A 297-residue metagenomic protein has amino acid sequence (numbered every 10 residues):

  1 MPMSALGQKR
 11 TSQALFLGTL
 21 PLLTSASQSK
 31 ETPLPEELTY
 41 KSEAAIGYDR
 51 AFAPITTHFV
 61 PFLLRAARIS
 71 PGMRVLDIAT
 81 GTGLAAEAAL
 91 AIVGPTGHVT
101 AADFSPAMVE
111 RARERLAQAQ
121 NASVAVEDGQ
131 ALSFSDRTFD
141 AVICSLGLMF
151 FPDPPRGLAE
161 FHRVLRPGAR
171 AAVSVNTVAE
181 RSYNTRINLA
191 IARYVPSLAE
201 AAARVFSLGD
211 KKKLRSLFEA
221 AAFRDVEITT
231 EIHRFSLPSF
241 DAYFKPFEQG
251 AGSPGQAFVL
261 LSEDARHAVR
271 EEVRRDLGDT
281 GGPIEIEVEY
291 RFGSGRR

Functional and structural regions predicted by a protein language model:
E36-K41, I55, T82-L84, A88 (+1 more regions): Conserved Class I S-adenosyl-L-methionine
S42-A53: Class I SAM-dependent methyltransferase Rossmann-like catalytic core, especially the SAM/SAH-binding loop
P54-M73, A88, I92: Conserved alpha-helix/loop element of class I SAM-dependent methyltransferases that forms part of the SAM/SAH-binding
R74-L132, R156: Class I SAM-dependent methyltransferase SAM/SAH-binding core
V93-G94, F151-P152, L165-P167: Helix-to-beta-strand junctions that scaffold the AdoMet/dcAdoMet cofactor pocket in Class I SAM-dependent enzymes
Q130-V142: A short acidic, Gly/Pro-enriched loop at the edge of an enzyme's catalytic core that lines a small-molecule cofactor
D140-P155, T177: A short SAM/SAH-binding and catalytic strip from SAM-dependent methyltransferases
P155-R156, H162, R166-P238, P254: Conserved catalytic/acceptor-binding region of the Class I
